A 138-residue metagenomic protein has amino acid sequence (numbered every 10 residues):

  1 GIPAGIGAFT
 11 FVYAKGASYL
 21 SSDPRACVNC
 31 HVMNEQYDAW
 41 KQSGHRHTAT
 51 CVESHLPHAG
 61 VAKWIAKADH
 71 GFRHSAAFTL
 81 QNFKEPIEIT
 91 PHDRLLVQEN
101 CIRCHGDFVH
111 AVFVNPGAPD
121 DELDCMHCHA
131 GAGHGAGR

Functional and structural regions predicted by a protein language model:
G1-R138: Short sequence/structural segments immediately N-terminal
